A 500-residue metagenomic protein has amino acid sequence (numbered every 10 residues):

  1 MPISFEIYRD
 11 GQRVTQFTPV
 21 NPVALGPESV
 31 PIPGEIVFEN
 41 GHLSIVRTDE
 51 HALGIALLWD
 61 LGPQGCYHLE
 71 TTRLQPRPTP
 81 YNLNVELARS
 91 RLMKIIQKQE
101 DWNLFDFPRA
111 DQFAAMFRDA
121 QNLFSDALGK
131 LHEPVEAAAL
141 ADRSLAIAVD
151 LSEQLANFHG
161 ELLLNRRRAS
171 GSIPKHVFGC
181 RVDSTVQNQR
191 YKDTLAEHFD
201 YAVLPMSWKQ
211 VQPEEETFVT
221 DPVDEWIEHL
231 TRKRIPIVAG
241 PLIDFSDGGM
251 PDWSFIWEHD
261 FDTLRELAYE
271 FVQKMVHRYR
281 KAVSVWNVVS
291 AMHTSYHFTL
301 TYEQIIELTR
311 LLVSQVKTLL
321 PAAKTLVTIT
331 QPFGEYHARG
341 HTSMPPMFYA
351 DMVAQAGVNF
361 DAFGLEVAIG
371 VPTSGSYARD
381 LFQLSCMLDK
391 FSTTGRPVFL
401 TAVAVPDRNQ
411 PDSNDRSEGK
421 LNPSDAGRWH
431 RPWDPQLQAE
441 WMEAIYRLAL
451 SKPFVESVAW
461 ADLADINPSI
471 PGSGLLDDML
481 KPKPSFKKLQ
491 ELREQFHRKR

Functional and structural regions predicted by a protein language model:
M1-T194: Long, charged/polar, soluble alpha-helical segments
E136, L140, E215-P222, I256-L267 (+5 more regions): Alpha-helix N-cap and loop-to-helix initiation/capping positions
S170-P174, G179-T185, Q189, D193-T194 (+2 more regions): A eukaryotic intrinsically disordered, low-complexity regulatory tract that is acidic and Ser/Pro-rich, enriched
P174-V182, V288, T309-M344, R396-N409 (+1 more regions): Aromatic-lined carbohydrate-recognition surfaces of secreted/lumenal glycan-active proteins
D183-A196, R265-M275, G340-V353, A439-L448: Short, acidic/polar
A196-E214, Y279-S290, T294, A323-F333 (+3 more regions): Aromatic- and acid-rich polysaccharide-binding/catalytic face of secreted or lumenal carbohydrate-active enzymes
E197, Y201-P213, D224-G334, Q410: Substrate-binding cleft and catalytic face of glycoside hydrolase catalytic domains, especially the flexible beta-alpha
R278, N287, M292-L311, Q315 (+5 more regions): Aromatic-rich peripheral "rim/lid" segments of glycoside hydrolase catalytic domains that contact and position glycan
